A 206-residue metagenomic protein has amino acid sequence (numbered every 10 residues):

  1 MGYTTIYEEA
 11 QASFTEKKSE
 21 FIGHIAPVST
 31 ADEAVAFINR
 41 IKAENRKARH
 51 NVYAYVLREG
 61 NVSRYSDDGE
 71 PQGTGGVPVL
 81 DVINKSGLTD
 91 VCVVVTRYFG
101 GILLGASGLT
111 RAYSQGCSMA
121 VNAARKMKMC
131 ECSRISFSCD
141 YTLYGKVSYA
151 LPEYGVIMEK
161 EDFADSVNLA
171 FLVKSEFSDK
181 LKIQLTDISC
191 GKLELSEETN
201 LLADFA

Functional and structural regions predicted by a protein language model:
M1-T74, S178, S196-F205: C-terminal regulatory domains involved in ligand/effector binding and gene-expression control
H24, V52-Y53, D90-V93, R134 (+1 more regions): Structural motif
G75-A123: Active-site beta-strand/loop microenvironment that shapes enzyme catalytic pockets
K126-L143, L169-F171: Short glycine-/aliphatic-rich beta-strand segments at the starts of folded cytosolic domains
S138-V156: Short amphipathic alpha-helix segments
V147-E153, K180-S189: Short amphipathic alpha-helices in soluble, non-transmembrane regions that often serve as interface/regulatory elements
M158-D162, S189-A206: Conserved short beta-strand edge segments in small beta-sheet-based binding/regulatory domains
F171-K180: Terminal, non-globular segments
